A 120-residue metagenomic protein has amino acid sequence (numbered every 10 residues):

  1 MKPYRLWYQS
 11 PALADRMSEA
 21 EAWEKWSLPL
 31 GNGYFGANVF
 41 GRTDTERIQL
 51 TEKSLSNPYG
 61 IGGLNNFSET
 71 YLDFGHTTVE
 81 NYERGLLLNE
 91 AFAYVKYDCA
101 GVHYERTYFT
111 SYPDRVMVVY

Functional and structural regions predicted by a protein language model:
M1-Y120: Beta-sandwich/jelly-roll carbohydrate-recognition scaffolds of carbohydrate-active enzymes
